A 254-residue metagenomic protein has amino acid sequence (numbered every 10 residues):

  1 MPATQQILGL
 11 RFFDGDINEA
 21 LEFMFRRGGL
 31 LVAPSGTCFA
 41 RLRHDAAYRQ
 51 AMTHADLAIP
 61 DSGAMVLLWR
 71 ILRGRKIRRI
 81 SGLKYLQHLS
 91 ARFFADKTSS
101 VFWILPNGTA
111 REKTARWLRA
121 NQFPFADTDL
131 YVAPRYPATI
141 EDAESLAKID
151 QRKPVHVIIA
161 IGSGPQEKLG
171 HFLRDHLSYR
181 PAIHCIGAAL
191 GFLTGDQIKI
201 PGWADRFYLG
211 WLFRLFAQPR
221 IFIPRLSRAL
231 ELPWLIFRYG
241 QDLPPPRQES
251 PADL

Functional and structural regions predicted by a protein language model:
M1-L86: N-terminal nucleotide/polyanion-binding subdomain common to many enzyme families
G28, T98, S178-A182: A short helix->loop->beta-strand "cap" motif at the edges of active sites that frequently abuts
G36-F39, A64, I161-Q166, A189: Short glycine-rich anion-binding loops that position phosphate/pyrophosphate groups of nucleotides and phosphorylated
A64-R70, K199-P251: A transmembrane-helix-recognition feature enriched in membrane-embedded lipid enzymes and envelope glyco-/phospholipid
V66, R70-K148, R152-K153: Conserved beta-alpha
A115-W117, E167-H176: Short Gly/Thr/Asp-enriched flexible loops that form oxyanion-binding sites at enzyme active sites
A133-P137, Y179-A217: Short, flexible loop segments at boundaries between secondary-structure elements
I149, K153-S163: Proline-aspartate-enriched helix->loop->beta-strand connector
